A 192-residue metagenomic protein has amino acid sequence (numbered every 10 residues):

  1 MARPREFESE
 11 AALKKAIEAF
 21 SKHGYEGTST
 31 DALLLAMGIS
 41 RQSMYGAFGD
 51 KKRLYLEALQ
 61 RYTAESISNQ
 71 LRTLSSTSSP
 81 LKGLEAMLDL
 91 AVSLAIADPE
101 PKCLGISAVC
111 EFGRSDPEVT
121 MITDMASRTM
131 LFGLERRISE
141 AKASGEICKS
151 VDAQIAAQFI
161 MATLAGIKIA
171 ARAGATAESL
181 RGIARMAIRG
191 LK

Functional and structural regions predicted by a protein language model:
M1-F7, S150-V151: N-terminal intrinsically disordered/low-complexity leader segments
A11, K15, A19-R53, E57: Helix-turn-helix
Q60-S66: Short, basic, alpha-helical segments at the C-terminal edge of helix-turn-helix-like DNA-binding modules
L71-P101, A153-I160: Hydrophobic alpha-helical connector segments
G83, A97-E118: Amphipathic alpha-helical segments used for helix-helix packing
L94-A97, E140, I160-A177, G190-K192: Amphipathic C-terminal alpha-helical segment
P117-A143, I155, G182: Amphipathic alpha-helical packing segments from all-alpha helical-bundle domains
